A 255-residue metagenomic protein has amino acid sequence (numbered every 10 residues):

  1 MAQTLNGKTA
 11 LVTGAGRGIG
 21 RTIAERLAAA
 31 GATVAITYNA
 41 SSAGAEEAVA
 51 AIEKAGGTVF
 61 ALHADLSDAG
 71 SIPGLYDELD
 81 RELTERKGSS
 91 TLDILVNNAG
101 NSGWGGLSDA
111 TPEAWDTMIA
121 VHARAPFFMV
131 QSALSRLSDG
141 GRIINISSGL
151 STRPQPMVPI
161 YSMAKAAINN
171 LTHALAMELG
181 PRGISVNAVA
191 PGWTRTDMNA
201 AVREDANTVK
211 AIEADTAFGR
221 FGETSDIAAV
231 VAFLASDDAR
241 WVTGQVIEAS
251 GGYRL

Functional and structural regions predicted by a protein language model:
T9, G16-R17: Conserved glycine-rich cofactor-binding loop
E25, A110, P154-M163, A174: Active-site loop-to-helix junction immediately N-terminal to the catalytic Tyr of the SDR YXXXK motif in Rossmann-fold
G106-L107, T111-D116, I212: Substrate-binding pocket helix/loop in short-chain dehydrogenase/reductase
V130, A164, T172: Active-site helix of classical SDR
S135, M177-P181, R240: Alpha-helical segment proximal to the catalytic Tyr-Lys
S148: Residue(s) in the substrate-gating loop at a strand-loop-helix junction that position the organic substrate next
R153, A232, T243-L255: Short C-terminal tail/terminal secondary-structure segment of NAD(P)H-dependent dehydrogenase/reductase domains
